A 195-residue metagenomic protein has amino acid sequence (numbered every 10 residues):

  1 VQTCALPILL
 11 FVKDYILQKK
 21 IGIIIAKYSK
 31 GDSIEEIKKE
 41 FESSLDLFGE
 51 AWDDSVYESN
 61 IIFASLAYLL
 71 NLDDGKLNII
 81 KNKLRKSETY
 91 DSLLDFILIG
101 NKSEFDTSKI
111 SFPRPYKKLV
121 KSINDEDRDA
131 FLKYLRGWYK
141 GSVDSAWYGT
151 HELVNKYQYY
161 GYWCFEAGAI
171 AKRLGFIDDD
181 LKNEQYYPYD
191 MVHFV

Functional and structural regions predicted by a protein language model:
Q2-L6: Short, small-residue-biased leader/transition segments that mark boundaries at the very start of proteins
P7-K13, F48-E58, L153-F165: Solvent-exposed loop and edge beta-strand segments that line ligand/cofactor-binding and catalytic clefts
P7-Y15, I21-I24, Y28, I37 (+1 more regions): Large, modular interaction/toxin scaffolds in secreted and membrane-associated proteins
K13-I25, V56-Y68, S92-S122, A167: Amphipathic alpha-helical elements of HEAT/ARM-like alpha-solenoid repeat scaffolds that form extended
I25-K38, L69-E88, K121-L132, L174-Y186: Structural helix-adjacent loops and short alpha-helical linkers that scaffold large soluble proteins
E35-L98: Long amphipathic alpha-helical segments with strong coiled-coil/leucine-zipper propensity
F105-N155: Intrinsically disordered, low-complexity segments enriched in Gly and acidic/Ser/Thr residues that form flexible
K133-V195: Alpha-helical oligomerization segments
